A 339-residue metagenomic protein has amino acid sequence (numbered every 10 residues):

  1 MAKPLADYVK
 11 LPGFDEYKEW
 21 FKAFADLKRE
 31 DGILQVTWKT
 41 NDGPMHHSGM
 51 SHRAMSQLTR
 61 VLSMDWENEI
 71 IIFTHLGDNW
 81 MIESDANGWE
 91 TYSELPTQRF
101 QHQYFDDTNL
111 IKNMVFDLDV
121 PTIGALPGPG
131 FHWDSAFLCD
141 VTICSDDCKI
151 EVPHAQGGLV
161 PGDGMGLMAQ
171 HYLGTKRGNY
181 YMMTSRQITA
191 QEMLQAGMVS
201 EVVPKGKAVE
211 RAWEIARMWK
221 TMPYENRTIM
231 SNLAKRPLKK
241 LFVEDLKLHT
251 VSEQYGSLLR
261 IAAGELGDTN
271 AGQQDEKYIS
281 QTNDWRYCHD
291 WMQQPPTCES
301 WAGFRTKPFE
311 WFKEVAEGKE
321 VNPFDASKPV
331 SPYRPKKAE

Functional and structural regions predicted by a protein language model:
M1-T74, A326: Conserved CoA-thioester-binding segment of acyl-CoA-metabolizing enzymes
A2-K22, D268-E339: Terminal low-complexity tails and localization/encapsulation signals of metabolic enzymes
E67, T74-T108, F312, P323-A326: Glycine- (often His-adjacent) and acidic-residue-rich active-site loop that binds/positions the CoA thioester
N109-G158: Glycine-rich beta-to-alpha active-site loop
N113, W133-D134, L167, N179 (+1 more regions): Alpha-helical segments flanking ligand/cofactor-binding loops in enzyme cores
S135, D140-I143, Y180, T184-R186 (+2 more regions): Well-ordered beta-strand positions
I143-C148, V199-L248: C-terminal long alpha-helix characteristic of the crotonase
G166-K176: Hydrophobic, secondary-structure "cap" segments at the distal end of domains
